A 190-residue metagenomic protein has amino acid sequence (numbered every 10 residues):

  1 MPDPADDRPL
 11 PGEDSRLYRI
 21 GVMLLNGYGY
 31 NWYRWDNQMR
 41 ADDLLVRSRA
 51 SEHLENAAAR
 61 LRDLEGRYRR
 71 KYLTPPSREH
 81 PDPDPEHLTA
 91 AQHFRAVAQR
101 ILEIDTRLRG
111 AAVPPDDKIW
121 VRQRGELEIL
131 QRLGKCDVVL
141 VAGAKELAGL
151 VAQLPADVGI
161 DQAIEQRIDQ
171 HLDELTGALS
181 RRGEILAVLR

Functional and structural regions predicted by a protein language model:
M1-Y72, P76: Leu/Val/Ala/Ile-rich N-terminal alpha-helices, chiefly Sec-type signal peptides and the beginnings
E13, L17-I20, D43-R47, S51-E55 (+5 more regions): Amphipathic, non-membrane alpha-helical segments in soluble helical-bundle scaffolds
A59-I160: Charged linear interaction tracts used for macromolecular binding and regulation
E146, L150-R190: Preference for long, well-ordered alpha-helical segments
